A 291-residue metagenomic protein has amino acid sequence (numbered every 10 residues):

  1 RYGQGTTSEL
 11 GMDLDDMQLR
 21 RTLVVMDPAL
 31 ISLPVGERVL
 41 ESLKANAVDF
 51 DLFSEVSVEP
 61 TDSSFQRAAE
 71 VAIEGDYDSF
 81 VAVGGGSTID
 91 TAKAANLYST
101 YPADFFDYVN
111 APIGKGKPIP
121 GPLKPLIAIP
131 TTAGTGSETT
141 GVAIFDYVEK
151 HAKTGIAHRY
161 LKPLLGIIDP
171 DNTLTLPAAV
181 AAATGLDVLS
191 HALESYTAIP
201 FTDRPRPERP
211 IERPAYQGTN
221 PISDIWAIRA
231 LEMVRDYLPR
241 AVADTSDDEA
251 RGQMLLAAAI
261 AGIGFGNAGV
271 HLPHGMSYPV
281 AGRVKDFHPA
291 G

Functional and structural regions predicted by a protein language model:
R1-F53: An N-terminal, well-structured beta->alpha segment
S8, Y101-A215: A glycine/threonine-rich phosphate-anchoring loop and its flanking beta-alpha core in nucleotide/phosphate-binding
G11, L40, D51, Q66-A69 (+7 more regions): Predominant activation on well-ordered alpha-helical scaffold segments within soluble catalytic domains
L23-V24, S79-V81, I127: Conserved beta-strand elements of the Class I
I31-F105, P239-R251: N-terminal small/polar loop signature for handling phosphorylated ligands or for N-terminal nucleophile
E41-A45, A69-G75, A94-A111, G141-H151 (+2 more regions): A glycine- and small-aliphatic-rich helix-loop capping segment at beta-alpha/alpha-beta transitions that lines
T202-G291: Active-site segments that bind and position negatively charged phosphate/pyrophosphate groups
